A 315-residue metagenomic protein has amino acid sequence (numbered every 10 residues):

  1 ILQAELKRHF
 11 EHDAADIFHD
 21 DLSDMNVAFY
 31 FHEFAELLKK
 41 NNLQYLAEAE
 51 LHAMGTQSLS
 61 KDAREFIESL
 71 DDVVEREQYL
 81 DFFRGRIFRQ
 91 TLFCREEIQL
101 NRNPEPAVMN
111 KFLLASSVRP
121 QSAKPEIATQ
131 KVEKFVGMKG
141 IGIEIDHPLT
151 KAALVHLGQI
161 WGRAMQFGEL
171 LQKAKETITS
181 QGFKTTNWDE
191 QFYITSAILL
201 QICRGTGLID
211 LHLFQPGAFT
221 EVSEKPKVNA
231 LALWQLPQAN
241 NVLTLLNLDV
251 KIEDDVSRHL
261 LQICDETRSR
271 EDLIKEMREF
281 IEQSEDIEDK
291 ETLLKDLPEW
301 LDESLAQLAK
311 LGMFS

Functional and structural regions predicted by a protein language model:
I1, E96-A123: Flexible, glycine-/basic-rich loop-and-beta segments that form/coincide with the SAM-dependent methyltransferase
I1-K61: Substrate-binding/catalytic lobe of Class I Rossmann-like enzymes that use SAM or dcSAM, i.e., the mid-to-C-terminal
E5-R8, P125-E126, A232: Short hydrophobic/aromatic-rich motifs at helix boundaries and adjacent loops
L6, A128-T129, D146-H147: A glycine-rich, aromatic-flanked flexible loop/lid motif
M25, E36-N41, R119, A174 (+2 more regions): Residue-level detector of solvent-exposed, low-hydrophobicity positions
L51-H52, I67-S69, L114-S117: Short, surface-exposed linear patches
M54-P104, F135-S315: Long, charge-rich, low-complexity alpha-helical segments
S116-K139: Structured mid-domain segments that build the active-site/substrate or prosthetic-cofactor binding neighborhood
